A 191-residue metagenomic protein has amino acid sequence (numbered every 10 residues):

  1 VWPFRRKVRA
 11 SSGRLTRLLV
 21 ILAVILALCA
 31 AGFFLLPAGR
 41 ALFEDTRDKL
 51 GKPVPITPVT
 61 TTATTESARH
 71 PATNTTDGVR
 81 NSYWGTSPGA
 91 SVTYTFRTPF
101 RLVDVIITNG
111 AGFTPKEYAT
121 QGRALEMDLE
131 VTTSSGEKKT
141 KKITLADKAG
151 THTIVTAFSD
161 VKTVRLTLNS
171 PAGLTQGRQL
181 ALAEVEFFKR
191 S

Functional and structural regions predicted by a protein language model:
V1-L18, C29-R97, P115-A119, F188: Disordered, acidic Ser/Thr/Pro-rich linker "stalks" and the adjacent N-terminal cap of the next globular domain
I21, F113-S191: Trp- and acidic/polar-enriched beta-sheet ligand-binding modules for extracellular glycan and matrix recognition
A23-C29: Intrinsically disordered, low-complexity terminal tails and linkers in large eukaryotic cytosolic proteins
V79, V103-I106, K138: Beta-strand-enriched, solvent-exposed domains that form extended recognition/catalytic surfaces
G89, R97-I106, V161: Extended extracellular/luminal ectodomain segments enriched in beta-structured repeat modules
S91, L102, A124-D128: Exposed beta-strand and adjacent loop surfaces of beta-rich binding modules that mediate intermolecular recognition
T95, I106-T108, T167: Beta-strand residues in well-ordered beta-sheet regions across diverse protein folds
R101-A119: A short beta-strand element within beta-rich, extracytoplasmic domains of secreted/secretory-pathway proteins
